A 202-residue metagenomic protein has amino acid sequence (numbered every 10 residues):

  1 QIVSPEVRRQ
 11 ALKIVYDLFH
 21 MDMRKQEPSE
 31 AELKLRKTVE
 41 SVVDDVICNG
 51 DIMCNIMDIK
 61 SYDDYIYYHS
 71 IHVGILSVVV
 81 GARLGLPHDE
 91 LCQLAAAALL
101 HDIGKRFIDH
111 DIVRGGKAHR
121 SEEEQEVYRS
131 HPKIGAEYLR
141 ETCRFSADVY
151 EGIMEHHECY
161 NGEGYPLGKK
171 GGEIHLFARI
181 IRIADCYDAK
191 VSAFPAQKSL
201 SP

Functional and structural regions predicted by a protein language model:
I2-R8: Extended, charge-enriched "interface" segments that sit outside catalytic cores
R9-P202: Histidine- and acidic-residue-rich, metal-dependent catalytic cores
